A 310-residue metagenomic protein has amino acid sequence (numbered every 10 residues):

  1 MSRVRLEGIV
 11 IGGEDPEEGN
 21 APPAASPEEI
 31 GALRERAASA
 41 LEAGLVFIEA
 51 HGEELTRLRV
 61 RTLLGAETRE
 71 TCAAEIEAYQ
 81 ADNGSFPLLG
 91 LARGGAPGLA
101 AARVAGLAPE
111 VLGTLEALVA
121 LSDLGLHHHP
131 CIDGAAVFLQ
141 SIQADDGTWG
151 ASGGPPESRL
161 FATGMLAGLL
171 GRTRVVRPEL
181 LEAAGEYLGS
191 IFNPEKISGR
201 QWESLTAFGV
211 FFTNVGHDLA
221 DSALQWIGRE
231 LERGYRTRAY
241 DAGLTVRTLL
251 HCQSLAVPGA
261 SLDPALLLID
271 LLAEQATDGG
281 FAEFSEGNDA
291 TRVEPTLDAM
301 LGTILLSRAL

Functional and structural regions predicted by a protein language model:
M1-L310: Preference for long, amphipathic alpha-helical scaffolds in soluble/luminal domains and all-alpha bundles
